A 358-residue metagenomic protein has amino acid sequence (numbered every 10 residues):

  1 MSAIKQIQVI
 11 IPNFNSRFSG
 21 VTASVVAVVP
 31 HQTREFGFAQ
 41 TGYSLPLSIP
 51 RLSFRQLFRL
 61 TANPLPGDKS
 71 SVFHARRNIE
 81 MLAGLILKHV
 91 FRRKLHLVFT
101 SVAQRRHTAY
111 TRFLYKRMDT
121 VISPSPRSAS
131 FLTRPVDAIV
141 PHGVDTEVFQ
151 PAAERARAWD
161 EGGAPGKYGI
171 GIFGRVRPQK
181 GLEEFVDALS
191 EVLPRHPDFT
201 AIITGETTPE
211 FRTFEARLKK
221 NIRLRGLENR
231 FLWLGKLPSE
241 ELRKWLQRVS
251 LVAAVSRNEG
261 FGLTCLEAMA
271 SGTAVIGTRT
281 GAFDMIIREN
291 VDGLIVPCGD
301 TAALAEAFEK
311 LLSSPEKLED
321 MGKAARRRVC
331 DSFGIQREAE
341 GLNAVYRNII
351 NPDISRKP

Functional and structural regions predicted by a protein language model:
Y115-R155, A164-P165: Donor nucleotide-sugar binding/catalytic pocket of nucleotide-sugar-dependent glycosyltransferases
E161-K180, V186-E191, I202: Conserved donor-binding/catalytic core segment of Leloir-type glycosyltransferases
T200-K219: Glycosyltransferase donor-sugar binding loop
E215-K236: Nucleotide-activated donor-binding/catalytic signature segment of Leloir-type glycosyltransferases, i.e., the conserved
K236-L237, K244-V249: Short alpha-helical donor nucleotide-sugar binding micro-motif in glycosyltransferases
R257: Aromatic "clamp/platform" in nucleotide-sugar-dependent glycosyltransferases that forms part of the donor/acceptor
A274-T278, I287: Short hydrophobic beta-strand element within catalytic cores of glycosyltransferases and related nucleotide-activated
E289-N290, L294-A302, K310-E316: Conserved acidic donor-binding segment of nucleotide-sugar-dependent glycosyltransferases
